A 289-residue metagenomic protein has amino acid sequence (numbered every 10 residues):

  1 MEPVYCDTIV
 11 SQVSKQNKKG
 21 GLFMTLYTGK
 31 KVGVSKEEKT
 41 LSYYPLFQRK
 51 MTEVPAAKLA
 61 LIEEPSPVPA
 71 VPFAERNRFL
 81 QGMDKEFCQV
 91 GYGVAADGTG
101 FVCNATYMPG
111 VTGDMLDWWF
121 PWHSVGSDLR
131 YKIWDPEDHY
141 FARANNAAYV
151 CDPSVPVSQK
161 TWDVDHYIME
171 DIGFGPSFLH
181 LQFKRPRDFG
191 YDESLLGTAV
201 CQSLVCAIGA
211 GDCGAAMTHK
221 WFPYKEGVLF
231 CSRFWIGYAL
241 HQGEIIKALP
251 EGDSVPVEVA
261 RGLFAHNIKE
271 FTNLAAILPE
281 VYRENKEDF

Functional and structural regions predicted by a protein language model:
P3-F23: Short, Lys/Arg-enriched N-terminal segments with co-localized hydrophobic residues within the first ~10-30 amino acids
M24-A96, I208-A210, F222-F289: Terminal "cap-and-tail" regions of soluble proteins that handle hydrophobic small molecules
V94-M115: Terminal, regulation- and interaction-focused segments at domain boundaries
V102-C103, D212-T218, L229-C231: Short, surface-exposed coil-to-beta transition loops
P109-L129: Amphipathic alpha-helical segments
L129-Y140, D288-F289: Short, glycine/acidic-rich hinge or "gate" loops at secondary-structure transitions that mediate conformational
D138-G211: Glycine-rich portal/gate segments that line the openings of hydrophobic small-molecule binding cavities
G190-G197, K220-L229: A short, structured loop/turn motif at beta-sheet edges
